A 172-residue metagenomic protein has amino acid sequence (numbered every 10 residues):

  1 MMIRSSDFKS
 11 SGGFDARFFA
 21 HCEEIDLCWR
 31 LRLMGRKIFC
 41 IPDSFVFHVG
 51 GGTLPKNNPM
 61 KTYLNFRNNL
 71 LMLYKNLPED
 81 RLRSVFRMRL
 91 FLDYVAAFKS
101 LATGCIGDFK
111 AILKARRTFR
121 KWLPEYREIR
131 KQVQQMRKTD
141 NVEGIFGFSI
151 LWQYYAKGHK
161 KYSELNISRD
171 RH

Functional and structural regions predicted by a protein language model:
M1-F45: A short, conserved alpha-helix in the catalytic core of glycosyltransferases
S5, S11, D15, L71 (+5 more regions): Generic intrinsically disordered, low-complexity segments enriched for polar/acidic and small residues
D7, R17, A97, D108 (+2 more regions): Intrinsic disorder/low-structure terminal segments
F19-A20, M60, V142, G158: Generic structural motif recognizing short loop/turn segments at the entrances and edges of beta-strands
K37-K131, T139: Active-site-adjacent helix/loop segment of glycosyltransferases that harbors family-specific signature motifs
L113-H172: Membrane-interface aromatic/basic loop that binds lipid-linked glycans or pyrophosphate carriers, typified by
